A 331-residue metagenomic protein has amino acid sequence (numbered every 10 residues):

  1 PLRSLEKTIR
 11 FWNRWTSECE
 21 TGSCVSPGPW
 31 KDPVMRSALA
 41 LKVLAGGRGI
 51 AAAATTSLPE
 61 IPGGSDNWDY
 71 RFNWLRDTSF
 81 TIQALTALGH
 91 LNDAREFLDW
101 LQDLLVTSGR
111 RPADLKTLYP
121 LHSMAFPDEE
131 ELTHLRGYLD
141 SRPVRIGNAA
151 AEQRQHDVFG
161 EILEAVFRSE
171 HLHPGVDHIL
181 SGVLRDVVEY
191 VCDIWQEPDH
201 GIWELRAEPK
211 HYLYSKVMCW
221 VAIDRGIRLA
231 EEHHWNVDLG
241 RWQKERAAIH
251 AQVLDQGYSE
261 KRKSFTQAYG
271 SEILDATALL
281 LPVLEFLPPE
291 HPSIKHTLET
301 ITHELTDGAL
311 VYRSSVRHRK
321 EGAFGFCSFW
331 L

Functional and structural regions predicted by a protein language model:
P1-W330: Acidic, mature catalytic/reactive cores of soluble proteins
